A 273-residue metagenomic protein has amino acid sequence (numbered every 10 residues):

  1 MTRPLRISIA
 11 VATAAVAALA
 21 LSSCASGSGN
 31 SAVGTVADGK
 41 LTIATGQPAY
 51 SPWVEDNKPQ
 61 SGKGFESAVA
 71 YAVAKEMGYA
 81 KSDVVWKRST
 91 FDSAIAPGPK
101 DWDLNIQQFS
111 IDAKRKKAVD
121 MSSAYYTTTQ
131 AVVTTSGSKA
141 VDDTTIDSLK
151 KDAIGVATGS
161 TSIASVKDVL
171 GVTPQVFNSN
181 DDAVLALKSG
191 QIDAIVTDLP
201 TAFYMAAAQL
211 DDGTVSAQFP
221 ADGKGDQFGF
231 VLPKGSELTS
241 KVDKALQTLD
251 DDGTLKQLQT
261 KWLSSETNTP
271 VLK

Functional and structural regions predicted by a protein language model:
A18-S23: C-terminal motif of bacterial Sec signal peptides marking the signal peptidase cleavage site
A25, S67, Y71-E76, Q227-E266: Extended ligand-binding regions for polar small-molecule ligands
S26-S31, D83, S162-P174, K244-K273: Ligand-binding clefts/hinges and TM-proximal coupling segments of bilobed small-molecule sensing domains
N30-N105: Extracytoplasmic small-molecule ligand-binding "clamshell" domains of the periplasmic binding protein/Venus flytrap
Q47, T127-T134, P200-F203, A207-K244 (+1 more regions): Periplasmic-binding protein-like
Y79-K81, P99-Q108, A153, S189-T201 (+1 more regions): Alpha-to-beta junction loops
D83-S148: Acidic, polar ligand-binding/catalytic clefts
V84-A96, V141, S160, Q175-S189: Short helix-initiation/N-cap motifs at beta->coil->alpha
